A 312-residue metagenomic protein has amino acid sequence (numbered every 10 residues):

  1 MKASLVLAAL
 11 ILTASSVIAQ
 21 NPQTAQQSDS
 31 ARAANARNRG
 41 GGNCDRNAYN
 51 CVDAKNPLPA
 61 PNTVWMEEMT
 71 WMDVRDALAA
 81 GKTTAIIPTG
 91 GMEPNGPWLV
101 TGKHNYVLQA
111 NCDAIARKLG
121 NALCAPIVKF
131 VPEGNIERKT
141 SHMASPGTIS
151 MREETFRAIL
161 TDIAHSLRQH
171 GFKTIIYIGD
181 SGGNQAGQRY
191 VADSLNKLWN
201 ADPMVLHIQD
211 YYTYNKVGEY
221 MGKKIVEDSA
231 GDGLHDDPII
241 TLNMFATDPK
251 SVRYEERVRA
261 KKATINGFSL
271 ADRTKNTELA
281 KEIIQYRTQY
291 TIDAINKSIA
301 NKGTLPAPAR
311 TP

Functional and structural regions predicted by a protein language model:
S4-S16: Bacterial N-terminal signal peptides
Q20-I176, D180-P312: Extended, histidine- and acidic-residue-enriched regions that form the cofactor-binding/catalytic faces
